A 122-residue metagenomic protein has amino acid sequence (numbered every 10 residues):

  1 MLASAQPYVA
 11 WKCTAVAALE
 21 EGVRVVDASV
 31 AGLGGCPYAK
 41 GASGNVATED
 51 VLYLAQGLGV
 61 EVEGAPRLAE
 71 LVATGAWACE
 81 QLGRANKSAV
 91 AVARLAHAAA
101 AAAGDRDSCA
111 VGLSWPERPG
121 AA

Functional and structural regions predicted by a protein language model:
M1-A122: Catalytic cores and adjacent flexible loops of soluble metabolic enzymes that perform enolate/carbanion chemistry on
